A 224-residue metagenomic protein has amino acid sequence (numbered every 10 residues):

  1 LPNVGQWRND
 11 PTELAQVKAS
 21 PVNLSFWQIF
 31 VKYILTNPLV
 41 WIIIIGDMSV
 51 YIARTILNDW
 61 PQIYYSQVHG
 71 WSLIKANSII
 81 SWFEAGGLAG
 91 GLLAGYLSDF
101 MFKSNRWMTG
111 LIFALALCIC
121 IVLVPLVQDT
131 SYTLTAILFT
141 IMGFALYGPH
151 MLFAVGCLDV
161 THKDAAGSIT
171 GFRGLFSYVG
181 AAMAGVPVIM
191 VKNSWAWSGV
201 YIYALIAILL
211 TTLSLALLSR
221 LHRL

Functional and structural regions predicted by a protein language model:
P2-I42: Juxtamembrane intracellular "pre-TM" segments in multi-pass secondary transporters
Y33-A94, H150, A154, A184: Extracytoplasmic gate region of multi-pass secondary transporters
D99-A114: Cytoplasmic membrane-interface "Motif A"-like loop-to-helix N-cap segments of 12-TM Major Facilitator Superfamily
N105-M108, V188-I208: A membrane-interface helix-boundary motif in multi-pass transporters
L115-D129: C-terminal ends and interior cores of transmembrane alpha-helices in multi-pass membrane transporters/permeases
V124-Q128, W197, I202-L224: Multi-pass alpha-helical transporter architecture, strongest for 12-TM Major Facilitator/SLC carriers used
Y147-H162: Intracellular juxtamembrane helix-capping segments at the cytosolic ends of symmetry-related transmembrane helices
H162-W195: A late C-terminal transmembrane helix in Major Facilitator Superfamily
